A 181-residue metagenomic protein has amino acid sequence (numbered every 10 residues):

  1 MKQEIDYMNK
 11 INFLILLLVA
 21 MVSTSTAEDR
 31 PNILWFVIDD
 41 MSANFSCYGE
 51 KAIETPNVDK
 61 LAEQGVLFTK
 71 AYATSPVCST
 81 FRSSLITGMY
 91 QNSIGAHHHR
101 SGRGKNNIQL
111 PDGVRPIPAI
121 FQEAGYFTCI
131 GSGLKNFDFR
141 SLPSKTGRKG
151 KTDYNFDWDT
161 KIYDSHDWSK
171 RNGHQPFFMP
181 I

Functional and structural regions predicted by a protein language model:
M1-N9: N-terminal secretory signal peptides that target proteins for export/translocation
N9-N12, S25-I181: Formylglycine-dependent sulfatase
I11-M21: Sec-dependent N-terminal signal peptides
